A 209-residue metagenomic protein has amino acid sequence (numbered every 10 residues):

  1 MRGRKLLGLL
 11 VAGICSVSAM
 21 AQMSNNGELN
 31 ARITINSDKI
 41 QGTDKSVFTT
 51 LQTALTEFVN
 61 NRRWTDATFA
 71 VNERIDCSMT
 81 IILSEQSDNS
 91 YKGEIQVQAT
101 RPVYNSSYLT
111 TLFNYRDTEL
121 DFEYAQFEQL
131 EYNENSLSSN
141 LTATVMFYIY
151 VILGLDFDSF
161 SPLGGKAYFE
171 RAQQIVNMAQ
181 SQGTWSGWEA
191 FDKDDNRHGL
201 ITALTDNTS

Functional and structural regions predicted by a protein language model:
M1-E28: Bacterial Sec-dependent N-terminal signal peptides
V17, R62, D156-F160: Short secondary-structure junctions and interdomain/linker hinges
M23-K92, N105: Start-of-domain marker
T34, T80, Q96-Q98, E123 (+1 more regions): Residues in well-ordered beta-strands of folded domains
E85, S90-A125: Signal peptide-directed extracytoplasmic domains
L112-A179: Internal, conserved structured core segments that host functional sites
S161-S209: Flexible, glycine-rich surface segments
